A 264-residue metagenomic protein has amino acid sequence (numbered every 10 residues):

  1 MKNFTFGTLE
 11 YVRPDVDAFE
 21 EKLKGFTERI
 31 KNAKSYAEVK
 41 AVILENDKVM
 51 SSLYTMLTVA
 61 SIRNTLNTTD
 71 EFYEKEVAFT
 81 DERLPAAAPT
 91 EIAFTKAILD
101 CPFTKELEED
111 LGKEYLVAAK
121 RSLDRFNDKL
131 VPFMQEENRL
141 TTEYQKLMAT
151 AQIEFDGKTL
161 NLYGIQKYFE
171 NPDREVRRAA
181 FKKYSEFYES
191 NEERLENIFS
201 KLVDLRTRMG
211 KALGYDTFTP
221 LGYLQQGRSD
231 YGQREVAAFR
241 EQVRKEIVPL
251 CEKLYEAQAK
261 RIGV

Functional and structural regions predicted by a protein language model:
M1-V264: A well-structured
